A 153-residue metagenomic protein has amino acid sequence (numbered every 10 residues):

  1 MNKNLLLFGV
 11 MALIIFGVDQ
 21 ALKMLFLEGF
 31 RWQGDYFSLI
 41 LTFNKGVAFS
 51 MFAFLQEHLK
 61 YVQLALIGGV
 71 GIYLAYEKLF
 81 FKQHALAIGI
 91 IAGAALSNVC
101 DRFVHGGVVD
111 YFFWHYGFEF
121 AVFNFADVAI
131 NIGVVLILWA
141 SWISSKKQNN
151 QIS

Functional and structural regions predicted by a protein language model:
M1-S153: Alpha-helical transmembrane bundles and membrane-interface segments of multipass inner-membrane proteins
